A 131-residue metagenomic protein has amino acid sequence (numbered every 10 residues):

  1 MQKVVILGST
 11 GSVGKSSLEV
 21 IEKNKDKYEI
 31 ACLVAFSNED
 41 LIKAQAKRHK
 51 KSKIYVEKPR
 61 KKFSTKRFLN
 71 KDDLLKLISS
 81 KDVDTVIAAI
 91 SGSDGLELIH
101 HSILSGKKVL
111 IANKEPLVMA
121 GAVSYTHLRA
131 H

Functional and structural regions predicted by a protein language model:
M1-S52: N-terminal Rossmann-like dinucleotide-binding module
N38, V56-K61: Short, polar loop motifs at secondary-structure junctions
K50-S52, S105-K108: A short helix->loop->beta-strand "cap" motif at the edges of active sites that frequently abuts
K61-F63, P116-A120: Short gly/pro/ser/thr-enriched loop/turn and capping motifs at secondary-structure boundaries
L69-S102, P116: Beta-loop-alpha module in the N-terminal Rossmann-like domain of NAD(P)-dependent dehydrogenases, especially those
K107-L117: ADP-ribose/adenylate-binding Rossmann-like module
Y125-H131: Conserved small/polar residues in nucleotide/adenosyl-binding loops
